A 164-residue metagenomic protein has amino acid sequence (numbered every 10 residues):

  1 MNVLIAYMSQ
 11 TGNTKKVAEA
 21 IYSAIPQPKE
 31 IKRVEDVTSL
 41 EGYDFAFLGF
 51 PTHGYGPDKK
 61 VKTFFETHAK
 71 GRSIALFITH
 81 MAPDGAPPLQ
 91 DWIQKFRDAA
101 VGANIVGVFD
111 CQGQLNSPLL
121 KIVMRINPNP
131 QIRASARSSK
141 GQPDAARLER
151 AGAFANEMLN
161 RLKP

Functional and structural regions predicted by a protein language model:
M1, E41, A103: Structured loop/turn residues at beta-strand edges in well-structured enzyme cores
M1-N2, I74: Short, surface-exposed connector motifs at secondary-structure boundaries
N2-A24: N-terminal beta1-alpha1 ligand-phosphate binding loop
A6, K32-V34, C111: Conserved beta-strand termini and adjacent loop/short-helix elements that scaffold enzyme active sites in alpha/beta
A24-E30, F45-P164: FMN-binding flavodoxin-like domain, especially the glycine-rich phosphate-binding loop
E30-G42: Short acidic low-complexity segments
